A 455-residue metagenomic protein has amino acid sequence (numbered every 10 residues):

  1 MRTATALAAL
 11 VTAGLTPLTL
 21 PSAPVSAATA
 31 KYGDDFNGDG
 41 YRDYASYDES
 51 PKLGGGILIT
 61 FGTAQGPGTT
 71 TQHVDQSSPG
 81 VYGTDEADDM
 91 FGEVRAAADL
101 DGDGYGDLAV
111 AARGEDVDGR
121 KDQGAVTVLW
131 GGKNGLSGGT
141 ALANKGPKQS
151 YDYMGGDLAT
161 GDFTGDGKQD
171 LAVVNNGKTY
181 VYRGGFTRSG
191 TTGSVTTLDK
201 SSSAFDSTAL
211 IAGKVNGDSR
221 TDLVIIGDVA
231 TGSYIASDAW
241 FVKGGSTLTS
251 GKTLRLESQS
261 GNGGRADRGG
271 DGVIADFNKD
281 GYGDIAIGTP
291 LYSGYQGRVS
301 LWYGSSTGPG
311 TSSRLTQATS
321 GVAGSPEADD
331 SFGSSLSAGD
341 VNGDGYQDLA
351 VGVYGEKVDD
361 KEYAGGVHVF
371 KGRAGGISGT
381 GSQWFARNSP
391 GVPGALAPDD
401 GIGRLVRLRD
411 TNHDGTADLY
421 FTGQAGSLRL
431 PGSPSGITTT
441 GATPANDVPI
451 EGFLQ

Functional and structural regions predicted by a protein language model:
R2-T5, L10-T29, F61-M90, W130-Y153 (+5 more regions): Blade-edge motifs of beta-propeller repeat domains
A28-Y41, G92-Y105, G155-F163, T208-V215 (+4 more regions): Beta-propeller blade termini
G38-D48, G102-A112, G165-V174, G217-I226 (+3 more regions): Acidic/hydrophobic-patterned starts of short beta strands in beta-sheet-rich repeat architectures
Y44-S46, I59-T60, F91, L108-V110 (+13 more regions): Hydrophobic strand positions within the blades of repeat-based beta-sheet folds
E49-L53, G114-D118, K178, D228-S233 (+3 more regions): Short glycine/acidic-enriched loop and turn motifs that connect beta-strands
G55-I57, T69, G124-V126, G177-T179 (+7 more regions): Repetitive beta-architecture junctions, highlighting loop-to-beta-strand starts across blade-like repeats
E93, A98-L100, Y105-E115, R120-L129 (+4 more regions): Mobile, glycine-rich extracellular loop/lid and propeptide segments that shape or gate substrate/ligand access
V174-N175, K200-P309, L315-S325, D330-L336 (+1 more regions): Beta-propeller domains
